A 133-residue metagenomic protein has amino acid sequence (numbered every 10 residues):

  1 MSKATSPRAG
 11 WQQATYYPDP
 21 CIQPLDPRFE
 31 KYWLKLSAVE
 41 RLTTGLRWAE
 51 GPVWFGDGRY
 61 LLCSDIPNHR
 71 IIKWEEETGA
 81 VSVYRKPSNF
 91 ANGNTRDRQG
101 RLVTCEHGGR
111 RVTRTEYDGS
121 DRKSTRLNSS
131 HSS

Functional and structural regions predicted by a protein language model:
M1-R126: Sequence-structural signature of mature extracellular/luminal beta-sheet repeat domains, prominently beta-propellers
L127-S133: Positively charged, low-complexity/disordered segments
